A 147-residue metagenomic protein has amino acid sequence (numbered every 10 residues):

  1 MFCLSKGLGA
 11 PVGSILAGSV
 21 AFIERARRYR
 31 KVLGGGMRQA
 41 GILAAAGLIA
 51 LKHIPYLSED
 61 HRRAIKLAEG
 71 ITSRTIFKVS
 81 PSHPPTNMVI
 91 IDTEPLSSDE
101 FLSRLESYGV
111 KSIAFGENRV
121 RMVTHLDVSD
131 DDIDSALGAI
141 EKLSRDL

Functional and structural regions predicted by a protein language model:
M1-E94: Active-site C-terminal subdomain of aminotransferase-like
T72, I76-S144: Conserved C-terminal alpha-helix-loop-beta "cap" of PLP-dependent enzymes that closes/shapes the active-site mouth
